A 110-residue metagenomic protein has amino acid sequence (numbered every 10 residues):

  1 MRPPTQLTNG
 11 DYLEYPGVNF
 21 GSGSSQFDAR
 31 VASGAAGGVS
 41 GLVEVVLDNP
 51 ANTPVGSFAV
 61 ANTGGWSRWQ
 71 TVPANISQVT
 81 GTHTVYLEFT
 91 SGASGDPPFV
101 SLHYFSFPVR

Functional and structural regions predicted by a protein language model:
M1-R110: Extracytoplasmic
